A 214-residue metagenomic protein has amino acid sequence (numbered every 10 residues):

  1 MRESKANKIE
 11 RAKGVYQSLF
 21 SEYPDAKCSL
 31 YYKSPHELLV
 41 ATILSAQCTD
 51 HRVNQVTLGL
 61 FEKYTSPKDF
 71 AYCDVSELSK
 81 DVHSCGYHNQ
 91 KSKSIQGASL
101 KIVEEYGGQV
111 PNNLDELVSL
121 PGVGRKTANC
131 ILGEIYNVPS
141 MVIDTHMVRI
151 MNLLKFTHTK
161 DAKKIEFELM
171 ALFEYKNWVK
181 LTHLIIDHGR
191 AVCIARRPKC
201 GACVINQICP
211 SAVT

Functional and structural regions predicted by a protein language model:
R2-T214: Catalytic cores of DNA base-excision repair glycosylases
